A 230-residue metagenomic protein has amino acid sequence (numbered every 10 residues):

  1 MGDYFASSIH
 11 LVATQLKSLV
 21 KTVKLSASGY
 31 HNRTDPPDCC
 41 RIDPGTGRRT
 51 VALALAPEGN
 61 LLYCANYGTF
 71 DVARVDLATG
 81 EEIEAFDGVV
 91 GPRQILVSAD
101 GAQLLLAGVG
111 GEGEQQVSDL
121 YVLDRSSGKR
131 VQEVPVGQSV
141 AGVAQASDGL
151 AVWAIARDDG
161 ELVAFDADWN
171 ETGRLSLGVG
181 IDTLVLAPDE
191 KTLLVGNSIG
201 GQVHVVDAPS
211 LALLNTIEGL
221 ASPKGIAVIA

Functional and structural regions predicted by a protein language model:
M1-A230: Predominantly soluble domains enriched in secretory-pathway, periplasmic, or organellar proteins
